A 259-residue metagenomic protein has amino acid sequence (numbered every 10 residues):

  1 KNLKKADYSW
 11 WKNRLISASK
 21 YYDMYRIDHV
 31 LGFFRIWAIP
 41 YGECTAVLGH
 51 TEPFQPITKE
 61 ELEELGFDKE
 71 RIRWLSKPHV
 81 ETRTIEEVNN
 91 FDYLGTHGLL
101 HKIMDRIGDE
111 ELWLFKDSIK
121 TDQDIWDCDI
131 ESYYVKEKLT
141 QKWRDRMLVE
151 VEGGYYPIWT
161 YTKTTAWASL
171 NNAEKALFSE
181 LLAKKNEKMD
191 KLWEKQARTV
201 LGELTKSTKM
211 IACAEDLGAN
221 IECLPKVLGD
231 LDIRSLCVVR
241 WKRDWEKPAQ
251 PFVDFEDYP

Functional and structural regions predicted by a protein language model:
K1-P259: Catalytic cores of glycan-processing enzymes that make or break glycosidic bonds
